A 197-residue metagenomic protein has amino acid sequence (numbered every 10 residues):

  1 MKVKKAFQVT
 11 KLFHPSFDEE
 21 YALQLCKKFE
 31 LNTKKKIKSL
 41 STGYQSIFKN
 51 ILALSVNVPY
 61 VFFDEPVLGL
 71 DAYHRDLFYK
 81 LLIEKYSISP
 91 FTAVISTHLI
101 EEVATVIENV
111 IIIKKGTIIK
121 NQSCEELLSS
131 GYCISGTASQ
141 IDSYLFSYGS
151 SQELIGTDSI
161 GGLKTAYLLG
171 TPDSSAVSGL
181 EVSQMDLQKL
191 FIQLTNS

Functional and structural regions predicted by a protein language model:
M1-K49: ABC-family P-loop ATPase nucleotide-binding domains
V61-E65, L70: Catalytic Walker B motif of ABC-type/P-loop ATPase nucleotide-binding domains
A72-H74: Helix N-cap at the start of a conserved alpha-helix in ABC-type nucleotide-binding domains
P90-L99: Conserved H-loop
I100-T105: A short, surface-exposed alpha-helical micro-motif characterized by mixed small hydrophobic and charged/polar residues
N121-Q122: ABC ATPase "signature
E153-S197: C-terminal coupling/interaction segments
